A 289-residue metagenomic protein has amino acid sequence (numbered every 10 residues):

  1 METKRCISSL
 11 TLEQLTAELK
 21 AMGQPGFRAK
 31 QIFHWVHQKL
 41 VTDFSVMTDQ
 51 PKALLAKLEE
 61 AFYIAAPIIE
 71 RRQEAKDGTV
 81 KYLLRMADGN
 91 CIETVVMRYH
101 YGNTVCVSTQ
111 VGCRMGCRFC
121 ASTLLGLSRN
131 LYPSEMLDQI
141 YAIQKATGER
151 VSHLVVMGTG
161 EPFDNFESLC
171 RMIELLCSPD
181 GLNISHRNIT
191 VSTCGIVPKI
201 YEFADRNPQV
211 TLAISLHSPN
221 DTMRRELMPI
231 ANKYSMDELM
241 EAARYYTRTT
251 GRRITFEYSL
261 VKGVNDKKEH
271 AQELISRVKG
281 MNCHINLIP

Functional and structural regions predicted by a protein language model:
M1-N103: Flexible, acidic/Gly-rich N-terminal and inter-domain linker regions that tether and position cofactor-handling modules
E74-A75, S108-T109, S122, S192 (+1 more regions): Short linear Ser/Thr-Pro motifs
R98-E135: Canonical Radical SAM [4Fe-4S] cluster-binding loop centered on the CxxxCxxC motif and its immediate flanking residues
T123-H153: Conserved alpha-helical substructure of the radical SAM core
Q144-H153, G158-P289: Conserved AdoMet/S-adenosylmethionine-binding subsite of the radical SAM
